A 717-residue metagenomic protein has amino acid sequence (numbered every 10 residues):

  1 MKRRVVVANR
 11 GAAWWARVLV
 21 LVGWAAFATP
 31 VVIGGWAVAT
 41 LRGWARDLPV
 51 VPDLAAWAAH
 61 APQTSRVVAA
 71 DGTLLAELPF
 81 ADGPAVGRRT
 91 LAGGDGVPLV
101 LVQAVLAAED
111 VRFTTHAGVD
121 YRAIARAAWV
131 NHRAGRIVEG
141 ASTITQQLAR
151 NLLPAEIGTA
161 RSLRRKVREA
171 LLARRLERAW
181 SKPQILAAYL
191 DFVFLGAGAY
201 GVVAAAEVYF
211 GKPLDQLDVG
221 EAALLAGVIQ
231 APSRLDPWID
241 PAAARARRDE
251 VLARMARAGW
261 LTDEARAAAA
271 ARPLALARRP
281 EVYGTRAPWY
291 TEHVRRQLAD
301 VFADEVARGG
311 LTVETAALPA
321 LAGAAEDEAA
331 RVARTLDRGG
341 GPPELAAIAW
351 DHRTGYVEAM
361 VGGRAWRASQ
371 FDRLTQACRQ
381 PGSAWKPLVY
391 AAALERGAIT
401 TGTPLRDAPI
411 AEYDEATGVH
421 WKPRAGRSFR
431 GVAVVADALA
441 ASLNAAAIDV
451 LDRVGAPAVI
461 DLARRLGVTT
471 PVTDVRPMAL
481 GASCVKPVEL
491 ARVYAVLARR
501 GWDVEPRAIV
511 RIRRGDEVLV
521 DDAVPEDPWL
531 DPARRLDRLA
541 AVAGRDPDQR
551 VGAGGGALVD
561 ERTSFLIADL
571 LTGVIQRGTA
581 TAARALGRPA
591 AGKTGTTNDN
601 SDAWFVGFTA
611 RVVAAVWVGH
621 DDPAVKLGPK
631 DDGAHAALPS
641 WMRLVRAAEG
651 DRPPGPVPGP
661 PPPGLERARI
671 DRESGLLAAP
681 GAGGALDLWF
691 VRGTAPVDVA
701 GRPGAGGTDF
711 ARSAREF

Functional and structural regions predicted by a protein language model:
M1-V68, R112, H132: N-terminal type II signal-anchor transmembrane helix that functions as the membrane-insertion/stop-transfer segment
V32, R136-D327, V361, D461-R465 (+3 more regions): Non-catalytic, structured segments within soluble enzyme domains
A55, P409, Y413-E415, H420 (+2 more regions): Soluble, non-transmembrane domains of envelope/secretory-pathway proteins that act on or interact with carbohydrate
Q103-L106, D110, M255, A325 (+6 more regions): Active-site SXXK
T114-I124, Y200-V203, T262-A265, A368-F371 (+4 more regions): Short, well-structured active-site flanking segments
R133-G158, D215, P280-R286, Y290 (+5 more regions): Conserved catalytic neighborhood of penicillin-recognizing serine enzymes
P273-R279, Y283, R465-W529, R550-G552 (+4 more regions): Active-site-proximal helix/loop microenvironment of the serine DD-peptidase/beta-lactamase transpeptidase fold
H293-R296, P343-S383, L388-A392, L497-A498 (+5 more regions): Active-site beta-strand/loop architecture of penicillin-binding DD-peptidases
